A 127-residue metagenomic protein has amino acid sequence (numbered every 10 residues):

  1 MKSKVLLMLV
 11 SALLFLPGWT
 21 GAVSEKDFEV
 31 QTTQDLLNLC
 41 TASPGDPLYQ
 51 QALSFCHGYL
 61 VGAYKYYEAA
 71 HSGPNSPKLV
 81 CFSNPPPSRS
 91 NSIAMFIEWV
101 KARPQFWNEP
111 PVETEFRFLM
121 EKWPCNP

Functional and structural regions predicted by a protein language model:
M1-M8: Bacterial N-terminal signal peptides that target proteins for export
S3, G21-T33: Catalytic cores of secreted/periplasmic or lumenal enzymes
K4, N84-P85, P110: Surface-exposed loop/turn and secondary-structure junction residues enriched for glycine/proline
L9, L48, S88-R89, N108 (+2 more regions): Residues in flexible loops and secondary-structure boundaries
S11-L13: Repetitive helical segments and hydrophobic/amphipathic motifs
F15-T20: N-terminal signal peptide c-region/cleavage motif recognized by signal peptidases
F28-M95: Short N-proximal segments of mature Sec-exported proteins
A94-P127: Short, compact, well-ordered microdomains
